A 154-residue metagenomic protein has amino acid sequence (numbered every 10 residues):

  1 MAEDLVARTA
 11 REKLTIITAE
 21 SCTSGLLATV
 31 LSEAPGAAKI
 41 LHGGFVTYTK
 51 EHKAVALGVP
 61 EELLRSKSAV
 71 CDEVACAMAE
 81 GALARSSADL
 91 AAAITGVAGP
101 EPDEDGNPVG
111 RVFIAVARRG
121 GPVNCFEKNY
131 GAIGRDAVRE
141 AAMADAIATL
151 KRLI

Functional and structural regions predicted by a protein language model:
M1-I154: Short alpha-helical segments enriched in small residues
